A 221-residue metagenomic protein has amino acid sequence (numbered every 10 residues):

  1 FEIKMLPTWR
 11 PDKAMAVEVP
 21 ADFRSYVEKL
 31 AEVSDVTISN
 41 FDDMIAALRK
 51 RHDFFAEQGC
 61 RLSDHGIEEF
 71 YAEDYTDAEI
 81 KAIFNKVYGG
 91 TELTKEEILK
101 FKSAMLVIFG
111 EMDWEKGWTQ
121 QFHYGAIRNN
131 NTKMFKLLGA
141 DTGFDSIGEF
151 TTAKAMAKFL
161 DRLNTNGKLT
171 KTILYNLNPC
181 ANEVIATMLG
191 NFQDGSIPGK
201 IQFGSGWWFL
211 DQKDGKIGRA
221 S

Functional and structural regions predicted by a protein language model:
F1-I147, R162, N191: Extended, charged catalytic domains and RNA/DNA-binding interfaces, predominantly in divalent-metal-using enzymes
G143-F150, S205-L210: Short, contiguous acidic/charged loop-to-helix segments that flank catalytic cores in large enzymes
T152-M156: Divalent-cation-assisted or electrostatically stabilized phosphate/pyrophosphate-binding catalytic cores
F159: Short alpha-helix
T165-K216: Active-site-adjacent C-terminal substructures of enzyme catalytic domains
A220-S221: Conserved small/polar residues in nucleotide/adenosyl-binding loops
